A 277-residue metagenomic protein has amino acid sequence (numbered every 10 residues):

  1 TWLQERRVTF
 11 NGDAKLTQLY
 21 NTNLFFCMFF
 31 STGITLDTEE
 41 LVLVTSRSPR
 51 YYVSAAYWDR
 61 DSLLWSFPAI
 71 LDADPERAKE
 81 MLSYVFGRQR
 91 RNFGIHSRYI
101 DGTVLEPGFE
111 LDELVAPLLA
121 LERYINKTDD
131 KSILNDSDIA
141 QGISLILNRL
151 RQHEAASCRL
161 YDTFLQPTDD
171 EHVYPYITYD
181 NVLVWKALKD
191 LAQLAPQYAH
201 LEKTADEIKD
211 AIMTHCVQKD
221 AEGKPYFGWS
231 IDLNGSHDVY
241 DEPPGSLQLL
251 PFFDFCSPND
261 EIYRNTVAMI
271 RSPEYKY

Functional and structural regions predicted by a protein language model:
T1-A55: Acidic/polar, glycine-enriched structural segments that form the non-catalytic walls/loops of the carbohydrate-binding
T9-F10, Y124-S137, D190-K203: Inter-helical turn/loop segments and adjacent helix faces that build the functional surface of alpha-helical bundle
N23-T35, A73-H96, D138-R159, K203-G223 (+1 more regions): Long, well-ordered core segments of solenoidal/helical folds
V42-Y51, F93-F109, C158-Y176, I231-L233: Acidic/His metal-coordination segments adjacent to aromatic residues that form catalytic metal sites in metalloenzymes
Y52-A156, N181: Aromatic-rich carbohydrate-recognition surfaces in CAZymes
A55-D59, L145, A155-A156, Y174-L183 (+1 more regions): Extended ligand-binding clefts on enzyme/binding-domain cores
P68, A120-R123, A187, L194 (+1 more regions): Core register positions within helices of long alpha-helical scaffolds
N181-L191: Extended, hydrophobic/aromatic-rich amphipathic alpha-helical segments that build helical scaffolds
